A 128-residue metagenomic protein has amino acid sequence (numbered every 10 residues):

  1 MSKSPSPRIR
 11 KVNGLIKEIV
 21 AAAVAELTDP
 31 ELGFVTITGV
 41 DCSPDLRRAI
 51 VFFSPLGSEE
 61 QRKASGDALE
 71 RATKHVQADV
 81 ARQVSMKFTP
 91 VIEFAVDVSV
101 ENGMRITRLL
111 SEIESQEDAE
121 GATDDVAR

Functional and structural regions predicted by a protein language model:
M1-R48, S54-R128: Charge-rich, low-complexity N-terminal segments
